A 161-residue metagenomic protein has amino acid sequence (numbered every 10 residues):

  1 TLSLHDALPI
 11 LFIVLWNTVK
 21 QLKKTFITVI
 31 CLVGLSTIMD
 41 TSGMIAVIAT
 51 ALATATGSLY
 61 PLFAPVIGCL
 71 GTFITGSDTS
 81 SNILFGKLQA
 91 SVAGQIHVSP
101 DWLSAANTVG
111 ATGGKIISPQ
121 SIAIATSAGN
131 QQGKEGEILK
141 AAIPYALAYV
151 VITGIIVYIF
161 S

Functional and structural regions predicted by a protein language model:
T1-L8: Short, small-residue-biased leader/transition segments that mark boundaries at the very start of proteins
S3, F63, I67-L70, A148-I155: Lipid-exposed faces of alpha-helical membrane segments in multi-pass integral membrane proteins
V14-F26: Membrane-water interface at loop-to-transmembrane-helix junctions
F26-M39, A55-L88: Hydrophobic alpha-helical transmembrane segments of multi-pass integral membrane proteins, predominantly secondary
G43-S58, L84-S91, I96-H97: Membrane-interface interhelical connector segments
T50, T79-V92, S121-K134: Re-entrant/interfacial helical elements at transmembrane boundaries that shape and gate the permeation pathway
L59-F73, I96-Q120: Alpha-helical transmembrane segments of multi-pass membrane proteins
V109-S161: Juxtamembrane and boundary regions of transmembrane helices in multi-pass small-molecule transporters and channels
